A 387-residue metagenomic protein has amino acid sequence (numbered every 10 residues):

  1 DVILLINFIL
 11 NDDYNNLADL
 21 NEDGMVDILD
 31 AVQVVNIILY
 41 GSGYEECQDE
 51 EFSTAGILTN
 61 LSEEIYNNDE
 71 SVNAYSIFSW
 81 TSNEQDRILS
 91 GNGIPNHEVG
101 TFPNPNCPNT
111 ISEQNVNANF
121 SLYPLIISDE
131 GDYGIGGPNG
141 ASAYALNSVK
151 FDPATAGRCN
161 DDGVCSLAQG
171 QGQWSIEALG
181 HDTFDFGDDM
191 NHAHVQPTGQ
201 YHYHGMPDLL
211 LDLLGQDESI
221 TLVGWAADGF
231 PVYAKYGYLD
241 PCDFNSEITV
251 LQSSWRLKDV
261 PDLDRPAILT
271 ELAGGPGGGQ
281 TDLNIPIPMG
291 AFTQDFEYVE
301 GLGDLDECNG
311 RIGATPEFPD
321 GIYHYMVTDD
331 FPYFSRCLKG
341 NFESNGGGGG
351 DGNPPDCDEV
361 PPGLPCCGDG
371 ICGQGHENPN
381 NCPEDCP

Functional and structural regions predicted by a protein language model:
D1-E46, P365-E377, E384: Cellulosome-associated attachment modules in secreted, modular CAZymes
L4-N7, Q33-I37, L146-V149, P197-L210 (+2 more regions): Extracellular/lumenal glycan-associated surfaces
L17-G24, F186-A193, L305-G313, C367-G373: Short, recurring structural edge motifs at helix starts
Y40-A55, G349-G368, C386-P387: Low-complexity, Pro/Thr/Ser/Gly/Ala-rich linker/spacer regions in secreted, extracellular modular proteins
E46-D185: Solvent-exposed N-terminal domain segments of exported/luminal and surface proteins
L146, D152-H192, G278-R311: Short, flexible domain-boundary/linker segments around small modular repeats
E218-P231, L338-P362: Short amphipathic alpha-helical linker/capping segments at the junctions of internal repeats and modular domains
F230, D240, F244-D351: Extended, compositionally biased non-globular segments
